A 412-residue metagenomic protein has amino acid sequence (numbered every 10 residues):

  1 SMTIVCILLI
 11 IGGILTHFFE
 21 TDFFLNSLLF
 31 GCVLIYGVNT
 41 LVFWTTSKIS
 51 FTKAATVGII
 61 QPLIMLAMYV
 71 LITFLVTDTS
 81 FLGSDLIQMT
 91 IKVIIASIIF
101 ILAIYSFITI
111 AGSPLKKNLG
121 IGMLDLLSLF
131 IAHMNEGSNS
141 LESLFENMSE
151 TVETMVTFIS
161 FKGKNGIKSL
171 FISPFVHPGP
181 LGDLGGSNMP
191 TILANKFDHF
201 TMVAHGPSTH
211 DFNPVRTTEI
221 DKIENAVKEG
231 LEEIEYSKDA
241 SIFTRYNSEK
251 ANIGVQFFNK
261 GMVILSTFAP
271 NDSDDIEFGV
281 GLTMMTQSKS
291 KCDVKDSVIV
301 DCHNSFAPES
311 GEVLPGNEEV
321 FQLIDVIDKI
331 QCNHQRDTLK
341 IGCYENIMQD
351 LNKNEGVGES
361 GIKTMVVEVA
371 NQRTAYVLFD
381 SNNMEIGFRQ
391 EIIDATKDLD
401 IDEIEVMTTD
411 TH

Functional and structural regions predicted by a protein language model:
S1-H412: Terminal domain-initiation and capping elements
